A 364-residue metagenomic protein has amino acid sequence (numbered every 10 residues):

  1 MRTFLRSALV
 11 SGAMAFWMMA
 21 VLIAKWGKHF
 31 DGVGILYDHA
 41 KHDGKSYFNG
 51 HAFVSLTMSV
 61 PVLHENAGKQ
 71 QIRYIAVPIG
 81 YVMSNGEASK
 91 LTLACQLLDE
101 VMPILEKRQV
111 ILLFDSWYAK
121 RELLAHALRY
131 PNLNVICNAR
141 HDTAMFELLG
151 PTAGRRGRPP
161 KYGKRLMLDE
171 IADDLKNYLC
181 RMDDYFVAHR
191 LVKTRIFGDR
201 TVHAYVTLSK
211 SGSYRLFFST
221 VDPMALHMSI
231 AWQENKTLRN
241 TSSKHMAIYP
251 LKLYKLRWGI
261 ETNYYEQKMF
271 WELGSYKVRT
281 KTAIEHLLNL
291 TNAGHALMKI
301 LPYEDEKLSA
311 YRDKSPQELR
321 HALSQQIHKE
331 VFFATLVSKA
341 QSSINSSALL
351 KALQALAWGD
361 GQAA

Functional and structural regions predicted by a protein language model:
M1-K69, D184-K193: Active-site-proximal, Lys/Arg-enriched surface segment that forms a nucleic-acid-binding/basic interface patch
G12, K25-H29, L63-A364: Single, function-defining residue in the core of a domain
